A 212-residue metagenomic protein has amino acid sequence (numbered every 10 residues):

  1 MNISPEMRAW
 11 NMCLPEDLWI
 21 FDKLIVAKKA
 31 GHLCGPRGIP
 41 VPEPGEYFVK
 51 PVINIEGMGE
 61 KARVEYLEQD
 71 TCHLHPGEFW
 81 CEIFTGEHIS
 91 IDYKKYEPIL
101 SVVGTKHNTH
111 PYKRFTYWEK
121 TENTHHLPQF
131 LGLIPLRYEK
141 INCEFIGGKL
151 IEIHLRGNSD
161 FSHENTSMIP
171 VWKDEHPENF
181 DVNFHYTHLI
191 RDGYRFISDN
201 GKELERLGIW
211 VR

Functional and structural regions predicted by a protein language model:
N2-F130, K173: Active-site nucleotide/adenylate-binding loops and adjacent lid/helix of ATP-dependent enzymes
E56-M58, K106-R212: ATP-dependent carboxylate activation and anion-phosphoryl transfer catalytic cores that bind Mg-ATP to form
